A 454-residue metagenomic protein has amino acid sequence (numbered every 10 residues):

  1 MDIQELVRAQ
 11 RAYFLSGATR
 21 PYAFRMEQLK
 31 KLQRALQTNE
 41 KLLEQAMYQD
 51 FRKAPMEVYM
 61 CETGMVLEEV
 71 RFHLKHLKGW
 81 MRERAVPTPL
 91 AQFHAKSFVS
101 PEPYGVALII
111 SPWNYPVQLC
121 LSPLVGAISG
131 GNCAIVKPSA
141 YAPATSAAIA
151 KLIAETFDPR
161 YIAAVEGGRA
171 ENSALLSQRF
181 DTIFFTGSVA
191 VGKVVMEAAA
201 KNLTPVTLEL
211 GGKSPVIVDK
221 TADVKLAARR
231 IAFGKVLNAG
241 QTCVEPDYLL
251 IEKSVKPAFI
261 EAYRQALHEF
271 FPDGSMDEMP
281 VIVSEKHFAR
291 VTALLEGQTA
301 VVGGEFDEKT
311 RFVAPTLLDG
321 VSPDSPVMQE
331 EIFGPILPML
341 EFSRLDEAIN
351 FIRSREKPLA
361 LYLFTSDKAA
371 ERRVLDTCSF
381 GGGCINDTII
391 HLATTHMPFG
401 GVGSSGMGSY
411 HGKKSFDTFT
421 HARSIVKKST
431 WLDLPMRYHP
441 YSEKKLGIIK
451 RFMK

Functional and structural regions predicted by a protein language model:
M1-F98: N-terminal Rossmann-like NAD(P)+-binding subdomain of aldehyde/semialdehyde dehydrogenases
I3, Y22, E40, V224 (+3 more regions): Residues at or immediately preceding the N-termini of alpha-helices
L6-R8, T207-L210, N238-C243, K309 (+2 more regions): Short, flexible turn/loop "capping" segments at secondary-structure junctions
F14, A18, Q33-L36, E40 (+14 more regions): Structural signal for hydrophobic packing residues in well-ordered secondary-structure cores of soluble enzyme domains
P21, I217, V313-K454: Conserved C-terminal structural/oligomerization subdomain of aldehyde/semialdehyde dehydrogenase
R25, V70, G131, I162 (+7 more regions): Residue-level signal for inorganic ion chemistry
L90-L226, R264: Rossmann-like NAD(P) dinucleotide-binding subdomain of oxidoreductase/dehydrogenase enzymes
F157, A190-S322, I385, G447 (+1 more regions): ALDH superfamily catalytic-core signature
